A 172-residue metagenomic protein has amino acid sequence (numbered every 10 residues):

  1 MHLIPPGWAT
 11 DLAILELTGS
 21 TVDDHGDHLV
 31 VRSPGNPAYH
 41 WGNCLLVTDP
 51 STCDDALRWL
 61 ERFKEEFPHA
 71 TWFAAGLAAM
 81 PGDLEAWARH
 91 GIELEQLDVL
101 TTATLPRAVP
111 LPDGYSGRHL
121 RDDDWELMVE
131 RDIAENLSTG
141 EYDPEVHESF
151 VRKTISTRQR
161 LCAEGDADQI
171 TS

Functional and structural regions predicted by a protein language model:
M1-A70: N-terminal charged segments
M1-D11, C44-T52, D98, A108-D166: Short amphipathic alpha-helix that is part of the acyltransferase structural core
G7, G19, G26, G35 (+7 more regions): Residue-identity detector for glycine
I14-D23, H69-W72, E95-Q96, K153-S172: A short helix-loop-beta-strand connector motif used in the catalytic cores of GNAT acetyltransferases and, in some
T52-E126: Acyl-donor-binding surface of acyltransferase catalytic domains
